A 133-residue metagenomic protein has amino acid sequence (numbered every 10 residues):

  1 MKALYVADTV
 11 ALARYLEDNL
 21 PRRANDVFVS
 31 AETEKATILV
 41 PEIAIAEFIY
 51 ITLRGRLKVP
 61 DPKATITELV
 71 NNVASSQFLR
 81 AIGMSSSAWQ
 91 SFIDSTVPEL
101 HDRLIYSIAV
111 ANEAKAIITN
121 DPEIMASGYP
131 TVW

Functional and structural regions predicted by a protein language model:
M1-L4, Y106-W133: Acidic, PIN/NYN-like endoribonuclease modules and their adjacent C-terminal/linker elements
M1-V40, R56-A64, P122: Short, well-structured N-terminal submotif of metal-dependent ribonuclease cores
A11, A44, A88, L104-I105 (+1 more regions): Alpha-helix capping/helix-boundary segments
L16-E17, T52, G128: Short, flexible helix/strand-to-coil boundary loops that buttress conserved ligand/catalytic motifs in alpha/beta
N25-V29, V70-N71, I105-Y106: Short amphipathic alpha-helical segments and helix-helix/interface helices
P62-A88, P98, I124-W133: Short acidic, glycine/proline-enriched helix-loop-strand junctions
Q77-N120: Active-site neighborhoods of divalent-metal-dependent phosphate/nucleic-acid chemistry enzymes
